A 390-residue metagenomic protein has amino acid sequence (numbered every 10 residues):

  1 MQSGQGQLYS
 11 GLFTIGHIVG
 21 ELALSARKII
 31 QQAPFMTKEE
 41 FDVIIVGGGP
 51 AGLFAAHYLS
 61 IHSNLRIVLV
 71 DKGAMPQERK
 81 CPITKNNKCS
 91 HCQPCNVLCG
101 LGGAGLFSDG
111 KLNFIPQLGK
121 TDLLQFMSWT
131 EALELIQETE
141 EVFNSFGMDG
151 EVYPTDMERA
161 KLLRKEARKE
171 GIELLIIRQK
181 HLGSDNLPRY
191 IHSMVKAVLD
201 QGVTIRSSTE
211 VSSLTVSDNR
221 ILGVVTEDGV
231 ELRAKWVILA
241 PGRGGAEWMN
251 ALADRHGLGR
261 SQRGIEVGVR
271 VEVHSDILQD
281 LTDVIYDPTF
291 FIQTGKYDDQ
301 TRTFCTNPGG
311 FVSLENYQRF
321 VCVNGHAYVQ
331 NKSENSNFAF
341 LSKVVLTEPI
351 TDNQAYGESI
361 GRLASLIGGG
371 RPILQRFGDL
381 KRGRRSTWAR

Functional and structural regions predicted by a protein language model:
Q2-Y9, H17, Q31-Q32: Low-complexity, intrinsically disordered or signal/transmembrane-proximal segments
Q5, G11, L22-S25: N-terminal amphipathic/hydrophobic targeting modules at extreme N-termini, encompassing cleavable Sec/SRP-type signal
V19-A26, A33: Acidic, Ala/Val/Gly-enriched low-complexity intrinsically disordered segments
L22, F35-P116, E158-R390: Residues forming the flavin
G100-Y153: Dinucleotide-binding Rossmann-like beta1-alpha1 core, especially the glycine-rich loop that anchors the ADP
